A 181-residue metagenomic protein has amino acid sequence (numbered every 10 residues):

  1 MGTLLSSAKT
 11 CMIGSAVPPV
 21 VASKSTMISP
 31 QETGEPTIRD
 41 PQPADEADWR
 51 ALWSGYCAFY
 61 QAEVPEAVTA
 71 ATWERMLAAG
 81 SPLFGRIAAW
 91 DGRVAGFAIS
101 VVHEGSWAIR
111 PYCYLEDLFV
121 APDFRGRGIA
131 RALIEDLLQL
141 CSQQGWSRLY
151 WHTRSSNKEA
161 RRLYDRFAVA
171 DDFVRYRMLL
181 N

Functional and structural regions predicted by a protein language model:
T3-S15, P19, S23-S29: Low-acidity, Ser/Thr- and Arg-rich intrinsically disordered low-complexity segments
P36-A51: A short beta-loop-alpha structural element at the N-terminal edge of CoA-dependent acyl/N-acetyltransferase catalytic
R50-R75: Conserved GNAT-fold acetyl-CoA-binding loop/helix
R75-I87, Y114: A short helix-loop-beta-strand connector motif used in the catalytic cores of GNAT acetyltransferases and, in some
I87, R93-V102, Y114: Conserved beta-strand in the GNAT
V120, G126-Q139, R166: Conserved acetyl-CoA-binding loop-helix of GNAT-fold acetyltransferases
R131, S155-F173, M178: Conserved active-site alpha-helix within GNAT-family acetyltransferase domains
C141-T153: Conserved GNAT acetyl-CoA-binding A-motif
